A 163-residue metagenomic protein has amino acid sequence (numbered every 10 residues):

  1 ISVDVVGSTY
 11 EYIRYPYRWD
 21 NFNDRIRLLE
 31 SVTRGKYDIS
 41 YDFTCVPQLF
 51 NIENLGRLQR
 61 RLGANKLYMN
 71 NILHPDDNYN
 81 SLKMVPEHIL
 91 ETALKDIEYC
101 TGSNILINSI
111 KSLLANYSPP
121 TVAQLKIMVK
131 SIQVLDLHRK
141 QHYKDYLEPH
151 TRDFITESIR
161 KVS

Functional and structural regions predicted by a protein language model:
I1-I72, I89: Radical SAM/AdoMet-radical enzyme domain recognition
V3-V6, V32, I39, V46 (+7 more regions): Extended aliphatic helical segments
Y12, D24, C45, N70 (+4 more regions): Intrinsically disordered, low-complexity regions enriched in small/polar residues
P47-E53, K66-K95, L106-I110, A115 (+1 more regions): Flexible glycine/acidic-rich beta-alpha junction loops that bind and position SAM and/or redox cofactors in anaerobic
E98: Acidic metal-coordinating catalytic centers involved in nucleic-acid phosphodiester chemistry
T101-S163: Radical SAM enzyme core and accessory elements
